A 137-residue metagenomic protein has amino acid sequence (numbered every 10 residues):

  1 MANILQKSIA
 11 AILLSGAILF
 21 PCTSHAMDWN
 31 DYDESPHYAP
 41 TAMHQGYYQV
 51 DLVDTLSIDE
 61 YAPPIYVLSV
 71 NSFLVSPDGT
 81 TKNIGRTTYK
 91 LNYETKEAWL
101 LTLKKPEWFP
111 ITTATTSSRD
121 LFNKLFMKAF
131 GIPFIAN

Functional and structural regions predicted by a protein language model:
M1-I12: Bacterial N-terminal signal peptides that target proteins for export
A11-L19: Bacterial N-terminal signal peptides
P21-T23: N-terminal signal peptide c-region/cleavage motif recognized by signal peptidases
H25-R86, N92-N137: N-terminal secretory-pathway/extracellular module detecting exported/lumenal segments and adjacent signal-anchor/first
